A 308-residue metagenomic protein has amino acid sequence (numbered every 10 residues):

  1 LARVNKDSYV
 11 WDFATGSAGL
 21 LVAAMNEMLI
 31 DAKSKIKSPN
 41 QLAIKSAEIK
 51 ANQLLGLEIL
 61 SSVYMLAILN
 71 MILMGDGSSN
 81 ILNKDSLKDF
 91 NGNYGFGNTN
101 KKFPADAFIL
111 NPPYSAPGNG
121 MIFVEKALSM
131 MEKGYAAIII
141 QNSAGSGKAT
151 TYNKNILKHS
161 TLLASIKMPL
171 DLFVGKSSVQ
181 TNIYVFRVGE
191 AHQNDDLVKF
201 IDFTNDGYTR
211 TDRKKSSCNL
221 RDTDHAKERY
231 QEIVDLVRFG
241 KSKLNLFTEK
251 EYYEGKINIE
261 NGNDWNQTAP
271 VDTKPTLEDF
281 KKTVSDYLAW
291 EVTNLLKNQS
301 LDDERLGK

Functional and structural regions predicted by a protein language model:
L1-L110, P117, G134, N142-S143: Conserved S-adenosyl-L-methionine
D89, G95-F96, N100-G307: A conserved structural/catalytic subdomain of Rossmann-like adenosyl-cofactor enzymes
